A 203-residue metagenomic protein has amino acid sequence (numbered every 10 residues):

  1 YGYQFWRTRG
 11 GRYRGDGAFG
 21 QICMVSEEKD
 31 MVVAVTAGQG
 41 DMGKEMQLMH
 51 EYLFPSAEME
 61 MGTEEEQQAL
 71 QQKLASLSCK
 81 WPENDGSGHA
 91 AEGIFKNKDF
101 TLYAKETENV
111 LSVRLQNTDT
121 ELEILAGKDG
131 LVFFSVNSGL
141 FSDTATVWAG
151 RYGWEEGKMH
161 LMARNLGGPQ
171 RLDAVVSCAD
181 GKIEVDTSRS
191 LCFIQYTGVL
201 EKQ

Functional and structural regions predicted by a protein language model:
Y1-V35: Active-site Gly/Thr loop motif
Y1-Y3, Y13, Y52, Y103 (+2 more regions): Sequence-level detector for tyrosine residue identity
G11, M31, G40-G88: Domain-terminus/edge residues, biased toward the C-terminal soluble/receptor-binding domains of extracytoplasmic
R14, C23, M42-G43, Q170: Short active-site-adjacent structural elements
F19-G20, E28-K29, G38-G40, M46-H50 (+3 more regions): Surface-exposed beta-strand edges and their flanking turn/coil or helix-capping segments
M24, V35, Y52-P55, A179-I183 (+1 more regions): Short, low-complexity, polar/charged sequence segments that are solvent-exposed and flexible
A34-Q39, A163-N165: Short beta-strand segments enriched in hydrophobic/aromatic residues within well-folded beta-rich domains
T63-Q203: Peripheral terminal and inter-domain segments
